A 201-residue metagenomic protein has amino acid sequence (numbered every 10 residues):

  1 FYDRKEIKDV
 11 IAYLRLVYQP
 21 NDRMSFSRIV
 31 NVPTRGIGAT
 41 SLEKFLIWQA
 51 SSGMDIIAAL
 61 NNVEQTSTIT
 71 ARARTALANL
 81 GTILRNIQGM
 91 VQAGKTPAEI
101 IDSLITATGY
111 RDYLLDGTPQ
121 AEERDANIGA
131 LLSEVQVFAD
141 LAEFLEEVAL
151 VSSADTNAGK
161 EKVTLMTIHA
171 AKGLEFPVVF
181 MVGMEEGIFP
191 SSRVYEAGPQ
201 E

Functional and structural regions predicted by a protein language model:
F1: Conserved phosphate-binding/catalytic loops in two-lobed NTP-binding clefts
R4, I11-E201: Conserved helicase C-terminal RecA-like lobe
